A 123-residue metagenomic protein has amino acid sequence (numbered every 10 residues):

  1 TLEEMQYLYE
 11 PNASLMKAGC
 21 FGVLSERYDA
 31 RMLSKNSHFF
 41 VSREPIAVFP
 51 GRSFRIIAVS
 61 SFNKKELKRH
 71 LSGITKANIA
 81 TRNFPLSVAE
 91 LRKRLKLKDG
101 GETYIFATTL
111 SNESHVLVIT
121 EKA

Functional and structural regions predicted by a protein language model:
T1-A123: SAM-dependent transferase fold signal centered on methyltransferase-like domains, encompassing both Class I
